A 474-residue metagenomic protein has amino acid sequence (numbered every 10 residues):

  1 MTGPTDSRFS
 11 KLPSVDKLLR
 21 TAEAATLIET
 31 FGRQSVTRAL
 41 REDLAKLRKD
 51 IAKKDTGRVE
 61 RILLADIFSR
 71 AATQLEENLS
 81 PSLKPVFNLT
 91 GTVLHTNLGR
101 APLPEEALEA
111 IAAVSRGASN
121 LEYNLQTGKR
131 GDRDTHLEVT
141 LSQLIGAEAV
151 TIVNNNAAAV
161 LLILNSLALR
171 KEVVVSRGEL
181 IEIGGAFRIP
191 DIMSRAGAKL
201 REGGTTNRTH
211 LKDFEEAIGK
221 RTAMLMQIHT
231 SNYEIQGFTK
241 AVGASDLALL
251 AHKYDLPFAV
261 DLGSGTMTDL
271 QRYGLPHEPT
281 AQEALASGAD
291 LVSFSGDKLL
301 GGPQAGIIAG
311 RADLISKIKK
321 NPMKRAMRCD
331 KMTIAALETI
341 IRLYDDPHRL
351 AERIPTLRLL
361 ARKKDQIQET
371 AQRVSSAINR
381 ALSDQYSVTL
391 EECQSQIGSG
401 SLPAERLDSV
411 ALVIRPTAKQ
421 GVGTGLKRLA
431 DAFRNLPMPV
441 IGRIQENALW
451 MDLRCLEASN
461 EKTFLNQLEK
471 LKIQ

Functional and structural regions predicted by a protein language model:
M1-E76: Long amphipathic alpha-helical segments
L12-P13, F31, F87-G91, L300-P303 (+2 more regions): Short Gly/Ser/Thr- and Asp/Glu-enriched loop/turn motifs at secondary-structure junctions
S82-L83, F294, M438-R443: A short linear hydrophobic-aromatic micro-motif
L89-T90, R100-Q126: Glycine-rich phosphate-binding segment of PLP-dependent enzymes
G128-Y344, N379, Q467: Conserved PLP-enzyme active-site core in the AAT-like
D313, N321-P322, C329-L382, E391-Q394 (+1 more regions): Structural motif of enzymes handling amino- and sulfur-group chemistry
K364, Q368-C455, T463-F464: Conserved C-terminal alpha-helix-loop-beta "cap" of PLP-dependent enzymes that closes/shapes the active-site mouth
K470-Q474: Short, basic, low-complexity termini and linkers enriched in Ser/Thr/Gly/Pro that act as targeting/leader peptides
